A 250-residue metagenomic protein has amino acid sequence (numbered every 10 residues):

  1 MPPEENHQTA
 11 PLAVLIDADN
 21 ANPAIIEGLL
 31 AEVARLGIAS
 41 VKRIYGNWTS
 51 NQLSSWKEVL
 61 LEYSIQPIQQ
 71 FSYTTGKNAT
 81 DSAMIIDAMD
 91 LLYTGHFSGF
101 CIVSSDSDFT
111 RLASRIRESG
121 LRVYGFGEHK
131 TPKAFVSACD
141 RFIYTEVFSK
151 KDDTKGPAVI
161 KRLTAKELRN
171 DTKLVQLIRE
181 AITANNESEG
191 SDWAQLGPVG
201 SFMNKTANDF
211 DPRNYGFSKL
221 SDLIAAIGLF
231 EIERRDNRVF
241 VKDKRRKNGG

Functional and structural regions predicted by a protein language model:
M1-D87, L92-Y93, R122: Domain-level signal for Mg2+-assisted phosphodiester chemistry and nucleotide/NA-binding surfaces in nucleic-acid
V14, N22-I25, L29, Q52 (+11 more regions): Helical mechanochemical/support elements of P-loop NTPase systems and associated helical scaffolds
K42, T110-A113, S119-Y124, P132: P-loop/Walker A NTP-binding module and the surrounding RecA-like catalytic core of P-loop NTPases
Y45, S98-S105, L112, I116 (+1 more regions): Acidic beta-strand-to-loop metal/phosphate-binding motif
Y63, S119, S137-C139: Short, structured coil segments at secondary-structure junctions
P67-Q69, C101, Y124-G125, I143-Y144: Short hydrophobic alpha-helical runs that function as membrane-insertion/retention elements
F126-E167: Long, low-complexity, charged/polar intrinsically disordered regions in eukaryotic proteins
H129, P157-G250: N-terminal regulatory modules in eukaryotic regulatory proteins
